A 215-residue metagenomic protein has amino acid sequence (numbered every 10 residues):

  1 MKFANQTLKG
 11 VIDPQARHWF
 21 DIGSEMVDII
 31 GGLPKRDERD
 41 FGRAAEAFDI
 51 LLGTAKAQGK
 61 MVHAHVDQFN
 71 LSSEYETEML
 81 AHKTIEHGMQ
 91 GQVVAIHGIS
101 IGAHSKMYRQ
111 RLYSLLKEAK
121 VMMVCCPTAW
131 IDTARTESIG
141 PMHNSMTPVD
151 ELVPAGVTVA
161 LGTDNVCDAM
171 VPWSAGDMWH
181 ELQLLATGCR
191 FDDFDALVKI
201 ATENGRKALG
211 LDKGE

Functional and structural regions predicted by a protein language model:
K2, P34, D67, T128 (+1 more regions): Proline- and acidic/polar-enriched loop/turn elements at helix boundaries
K2-K9: A short, structured active-site edge motif that brings together acidic residues
V11, D132-T136, M170: A short acidic, helix-capping loop that chelates divalent metal ions and anchors anionic groups
V11-V94, S100-M122, I139-L161: Histidine/acidic residue-rich metal-binding segments in metalloenzymes
F69, S100-G102, A129-D132, V166-D168: Short, catalytically relevant binding-site loops at active-site mouths
Y75-T77, T136-S138, V171-G176: Short secondary-structure transition/capping segments
H82-V93, A129, H143-E215: His/Asp/Glu-enriched, well-ordered alpha-helical/loop segment that forms or immediately abuts the divalent-metal
M122, P127-R135: Active-site clefts of carbohydrate-active enzymes
